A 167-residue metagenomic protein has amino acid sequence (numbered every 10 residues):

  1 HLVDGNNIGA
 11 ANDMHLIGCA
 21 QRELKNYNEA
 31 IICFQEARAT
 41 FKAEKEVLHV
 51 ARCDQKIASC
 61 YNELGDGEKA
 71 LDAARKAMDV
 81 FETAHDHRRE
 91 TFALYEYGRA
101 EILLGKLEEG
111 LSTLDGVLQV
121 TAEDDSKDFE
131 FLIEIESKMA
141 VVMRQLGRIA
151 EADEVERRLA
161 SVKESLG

Functional and structural regions predicted by a protein language model:
H1-L2, Q21, F41, Y61 (+5 more regions): Eukaryotic all-alpha helical interaction scaffolds
I8-E23, L48-E63, R89-L103, F131-V141: Conserved alpha-helical positions within TPR/SEL1-like repeat arrays
Q119, E123-G167: C-terminal non-catalytic interaction modules
